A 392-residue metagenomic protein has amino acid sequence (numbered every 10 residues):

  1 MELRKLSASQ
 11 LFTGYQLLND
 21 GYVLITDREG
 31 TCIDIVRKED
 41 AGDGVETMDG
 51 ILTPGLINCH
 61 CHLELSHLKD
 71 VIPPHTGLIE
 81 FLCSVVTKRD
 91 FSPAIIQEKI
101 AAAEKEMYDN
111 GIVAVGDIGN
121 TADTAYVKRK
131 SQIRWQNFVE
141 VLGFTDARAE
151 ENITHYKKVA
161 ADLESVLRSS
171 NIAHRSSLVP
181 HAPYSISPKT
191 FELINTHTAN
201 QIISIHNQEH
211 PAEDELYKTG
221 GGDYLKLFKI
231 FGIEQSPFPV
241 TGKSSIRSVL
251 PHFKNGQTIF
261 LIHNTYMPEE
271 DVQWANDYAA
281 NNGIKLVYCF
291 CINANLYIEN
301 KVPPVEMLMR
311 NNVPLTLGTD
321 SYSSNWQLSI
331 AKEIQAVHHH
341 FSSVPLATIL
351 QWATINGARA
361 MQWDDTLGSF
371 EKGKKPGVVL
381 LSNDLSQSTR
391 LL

Functional and structural regions predicted by a protein language model:
M1-D40, W363: N-terminal metal-binding scaffold of metallo-dependent hydrolase/deaminase domains
E2-L6, L11, E39-E80, A101 (+1 more regions): Replace "His-x-His-based motif
S9, V23, D49, H60 (+10 more regions): Divalent metal-coordination and catalytic microenvironments
A41, Y126-S131, T154-L286, E299-L315 (+1 more regions): Histidine/acidic residue-rich metal-binding segments in metalloenzymes
I51-L52, K69-Q132, N152-N171: Alpha-helical scaffold segments that flank or form the walls of functional sites
H62, N120, E140-F144, H181-P183 (+4 more regions): Active-site beta-loop-alpha junctions enriched in small/polar residues
H67-E98, Q136-L142, P211-Q257, V337: Active-site gating loops and adjacent loop-to-helix segments of metal-dependent hydrolytic enzymes
L225, K254-N255, C291-I292, K301-N383: His/Asp/Glu-enriched, well-ordered alpha-helical/loop segment that forms or immediately abuts the divalent-metal
